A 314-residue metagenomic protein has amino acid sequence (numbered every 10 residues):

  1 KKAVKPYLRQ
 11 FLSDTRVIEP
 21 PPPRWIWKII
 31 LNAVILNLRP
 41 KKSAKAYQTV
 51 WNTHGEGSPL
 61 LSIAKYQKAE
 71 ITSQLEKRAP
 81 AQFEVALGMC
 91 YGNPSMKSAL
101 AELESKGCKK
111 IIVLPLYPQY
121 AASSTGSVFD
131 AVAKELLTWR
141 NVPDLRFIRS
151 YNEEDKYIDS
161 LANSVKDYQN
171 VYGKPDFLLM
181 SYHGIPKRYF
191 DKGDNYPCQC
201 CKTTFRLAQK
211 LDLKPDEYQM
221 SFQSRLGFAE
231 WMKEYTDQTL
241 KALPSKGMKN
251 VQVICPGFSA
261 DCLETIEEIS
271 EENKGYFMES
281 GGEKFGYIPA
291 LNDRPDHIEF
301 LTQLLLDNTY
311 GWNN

Functional and structural regions predicted by a protein language model:
K1-N314: Active-site-proximal alpha-helix that buttresses catalytic centers in soluble enzyme cores
